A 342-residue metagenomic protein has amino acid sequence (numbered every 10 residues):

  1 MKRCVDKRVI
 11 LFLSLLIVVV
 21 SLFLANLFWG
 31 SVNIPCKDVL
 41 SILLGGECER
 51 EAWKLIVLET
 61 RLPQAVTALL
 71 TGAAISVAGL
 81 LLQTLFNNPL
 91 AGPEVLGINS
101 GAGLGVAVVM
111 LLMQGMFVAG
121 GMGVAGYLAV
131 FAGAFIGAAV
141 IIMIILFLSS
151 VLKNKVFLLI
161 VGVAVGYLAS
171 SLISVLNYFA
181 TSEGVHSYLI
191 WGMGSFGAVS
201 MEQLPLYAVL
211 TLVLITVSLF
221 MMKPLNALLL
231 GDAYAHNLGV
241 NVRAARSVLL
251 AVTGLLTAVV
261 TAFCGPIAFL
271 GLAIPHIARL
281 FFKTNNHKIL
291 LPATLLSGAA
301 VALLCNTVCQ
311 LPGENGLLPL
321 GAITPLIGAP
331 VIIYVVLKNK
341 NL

Functional and structural regions predicted by a protein language model:
M1-L342: Alpha-helical transmembrane segments in inner-membrane proteins
